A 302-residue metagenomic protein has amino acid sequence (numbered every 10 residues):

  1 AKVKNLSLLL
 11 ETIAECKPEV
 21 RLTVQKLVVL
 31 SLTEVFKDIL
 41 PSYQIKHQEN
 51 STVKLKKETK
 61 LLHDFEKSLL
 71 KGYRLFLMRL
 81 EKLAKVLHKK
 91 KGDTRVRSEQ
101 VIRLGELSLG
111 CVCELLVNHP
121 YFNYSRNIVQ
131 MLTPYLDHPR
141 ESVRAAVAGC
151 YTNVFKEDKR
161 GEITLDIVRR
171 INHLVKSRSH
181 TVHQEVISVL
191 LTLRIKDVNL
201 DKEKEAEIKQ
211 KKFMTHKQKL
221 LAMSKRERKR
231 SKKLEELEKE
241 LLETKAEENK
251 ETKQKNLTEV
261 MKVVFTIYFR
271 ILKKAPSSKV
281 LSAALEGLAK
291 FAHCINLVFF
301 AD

Functional and structural regions predicted by a protein language model:
A1-L30, L40-P41: Extreme N-terminal leader/anchor segments
V3-S7, E11-K17, I102-K176, V280-D302: Internal alpha-helical scaffold/solenoid segments in large eukaryotic proteins
L22-Q25, I102, F122, L257: Inter-repeat boundary and helix-capping residues of tandem alpha-helical solenoids
K26, L32-D93, V129, E141-R144 (+1 more regions): Alpha-helical repeat/alpha-solenoid scaffolds of the HEAT/ARM/MIF4G superfamily and closely related elongated all-alpha
